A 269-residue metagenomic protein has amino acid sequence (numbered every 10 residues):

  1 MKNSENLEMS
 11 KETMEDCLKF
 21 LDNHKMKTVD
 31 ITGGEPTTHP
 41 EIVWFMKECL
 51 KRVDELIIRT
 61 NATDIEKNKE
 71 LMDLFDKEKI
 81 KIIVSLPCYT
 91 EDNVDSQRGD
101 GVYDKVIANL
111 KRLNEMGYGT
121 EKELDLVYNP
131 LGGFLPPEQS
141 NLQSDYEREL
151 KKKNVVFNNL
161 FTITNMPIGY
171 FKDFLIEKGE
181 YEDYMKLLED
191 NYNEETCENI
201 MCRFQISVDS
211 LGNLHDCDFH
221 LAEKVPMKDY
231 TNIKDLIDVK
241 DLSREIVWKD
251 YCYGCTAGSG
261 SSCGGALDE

Functional and structural regions predicted by a protein language model:
M1-S10, H24-H39, L50-K67, F75-R112 (+1 more regions): Core AdoMet radical
E8-L18, D268-E269: Short cysteine/histidine-rich metal-coordination sites, predominantly Zn2+-binding motifs
D16-K19, E41-K51, E70-D73, K105-R112 (+1 more regions): Alpha-helical scaffolding segments of alpha/beta enzyme cores, especially the outer helices of TIM-barrel or partial
D16-T37, S243-C252: Short Fe-S-cluster ligation motifs
T90-R203: Radical SAM enzyme [4Fe-4S]-AdoMet core and its adjacent flexible, acidic and glycine-rich loops/tails across
N129-G133, P167-I168, S207, N213 (+2 more regions): Short, solvent-exposed loop/turn segments at secondary-structure junctions
E189-E223: C-terminal accessory regions of radical SAM enzymes
N213-E269: Flexible mid-to-C-terminal extensions adjoining Fe-S/redox cofactors in radical SAM and related proteins
